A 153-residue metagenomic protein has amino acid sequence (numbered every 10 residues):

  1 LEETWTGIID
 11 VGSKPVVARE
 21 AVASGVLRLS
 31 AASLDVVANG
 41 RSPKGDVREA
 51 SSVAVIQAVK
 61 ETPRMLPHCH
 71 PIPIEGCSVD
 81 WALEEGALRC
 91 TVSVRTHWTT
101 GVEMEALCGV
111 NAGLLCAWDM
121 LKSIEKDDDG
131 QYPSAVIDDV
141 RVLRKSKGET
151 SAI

Functional and structural regions predicted by a protein language model:
L1-P43, S51-H70, E75-I153: C-terminal binding/interaction regions
